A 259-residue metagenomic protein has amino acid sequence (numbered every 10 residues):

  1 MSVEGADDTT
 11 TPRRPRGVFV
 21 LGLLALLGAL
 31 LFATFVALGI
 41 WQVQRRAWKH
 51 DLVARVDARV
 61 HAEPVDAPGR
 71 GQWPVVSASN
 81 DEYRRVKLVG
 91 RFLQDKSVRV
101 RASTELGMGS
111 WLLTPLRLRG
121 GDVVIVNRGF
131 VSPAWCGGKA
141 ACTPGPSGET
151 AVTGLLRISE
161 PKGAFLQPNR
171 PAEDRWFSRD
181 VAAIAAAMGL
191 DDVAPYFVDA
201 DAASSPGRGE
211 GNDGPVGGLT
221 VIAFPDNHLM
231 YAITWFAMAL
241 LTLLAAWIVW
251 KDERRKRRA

Functional and structural regions predicted by a protein language model:
S2-A259: Surface-exposed, charge/polar-rich loops and edge strands
